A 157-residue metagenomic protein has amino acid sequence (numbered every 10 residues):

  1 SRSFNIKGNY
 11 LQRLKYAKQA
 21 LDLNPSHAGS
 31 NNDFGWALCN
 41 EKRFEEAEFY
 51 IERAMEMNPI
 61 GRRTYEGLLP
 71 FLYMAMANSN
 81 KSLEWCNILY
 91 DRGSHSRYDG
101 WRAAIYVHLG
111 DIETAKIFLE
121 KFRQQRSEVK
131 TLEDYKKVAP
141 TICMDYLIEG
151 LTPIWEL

Functional and structural regions predicted by a protein language model:
R2-F4, A37-L38: Hydrophobic face of amphipathic alpha-helices that form TPR/SEL1-like repeat modules and related alpha-solenoid
N5-Y10: Inter-helical turn/loop elements of alpha-helical hairpins
L11-L23, H27-L157: Alpha-helical protein-protein interaction modules
